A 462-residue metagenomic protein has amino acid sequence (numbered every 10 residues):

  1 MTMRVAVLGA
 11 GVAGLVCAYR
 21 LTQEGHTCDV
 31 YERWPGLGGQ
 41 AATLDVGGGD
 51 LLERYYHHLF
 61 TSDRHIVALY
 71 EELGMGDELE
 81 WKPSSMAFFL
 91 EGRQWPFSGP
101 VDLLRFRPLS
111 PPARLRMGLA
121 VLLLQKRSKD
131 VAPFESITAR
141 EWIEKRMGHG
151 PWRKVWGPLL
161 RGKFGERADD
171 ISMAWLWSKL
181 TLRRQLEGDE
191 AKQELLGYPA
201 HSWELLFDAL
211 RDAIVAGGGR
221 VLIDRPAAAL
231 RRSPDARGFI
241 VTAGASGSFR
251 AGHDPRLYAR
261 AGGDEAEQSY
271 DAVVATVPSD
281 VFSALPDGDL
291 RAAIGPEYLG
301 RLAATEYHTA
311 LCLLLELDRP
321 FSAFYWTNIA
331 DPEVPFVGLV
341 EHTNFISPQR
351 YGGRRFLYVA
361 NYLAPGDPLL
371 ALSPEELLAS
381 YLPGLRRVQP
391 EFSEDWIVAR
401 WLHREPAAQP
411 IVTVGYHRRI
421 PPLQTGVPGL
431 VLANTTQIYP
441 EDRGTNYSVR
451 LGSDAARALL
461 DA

Functional and structural regions predicted by a protein language model:
M3-V30: N-terminal Rossmann-like FAD-binding beta1-loop-alpha1 element of flavoenzymes
A13, G36, D280: Conserved Rossmann-like nucleotide-cofactor binding loop
T22-G47: Glycine-rich FAD pyrophosphate-binding loop
E24, R225-L357, Y362-A371, E375-E376 (+3 more regions): Mid-domain catalytic core of redox enzymes that form a hydrophobic substrate pocket/lid adjacent to a catalytic redox
G48-P133: Dinucleotide-binding Rossmann-like beta1-alpha1 core, especially the glycine-rich loop that anchors the ADP
L109, L119-G238, G244-F249, H253-D254 (+1 more regions): Active-site/ligand-binding neighborhood in enzyme catalytic cores
L357-Y358, L423-E441, Y447, L451: Short FAD-binding loop at a beta-strand-to-alpha-helix junction that anchors the flavin cofactor in diverse
V449-A462: Internal hydrophobic alpha-helix adjacent to the cofactor/substrate pocket in enzyme cavities
